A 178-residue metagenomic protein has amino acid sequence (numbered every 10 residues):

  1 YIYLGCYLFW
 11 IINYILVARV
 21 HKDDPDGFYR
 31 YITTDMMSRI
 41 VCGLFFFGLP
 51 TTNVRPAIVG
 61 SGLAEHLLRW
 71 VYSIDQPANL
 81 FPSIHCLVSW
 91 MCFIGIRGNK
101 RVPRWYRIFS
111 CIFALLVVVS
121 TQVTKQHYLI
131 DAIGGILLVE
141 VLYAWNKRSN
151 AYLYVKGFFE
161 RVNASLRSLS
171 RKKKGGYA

Functional and structural regions predicted by a protein language model:
Y1-N79, V88-G98, W105-C111: Hydrophobic alpha-helical bundle signature of multipass membrane enzymes
F28, I32, V123, R171-K172: Generic N-terminal leader/processing signal
W70-N163: Membrane-embedded catalytic cores of phosphoryl/pyrophosphoryl-handling enzymes
Y154-A178: Membrane-interfacial, low-structure loops and terminal tails that flank and connect transmembrane helices in multi-pass
